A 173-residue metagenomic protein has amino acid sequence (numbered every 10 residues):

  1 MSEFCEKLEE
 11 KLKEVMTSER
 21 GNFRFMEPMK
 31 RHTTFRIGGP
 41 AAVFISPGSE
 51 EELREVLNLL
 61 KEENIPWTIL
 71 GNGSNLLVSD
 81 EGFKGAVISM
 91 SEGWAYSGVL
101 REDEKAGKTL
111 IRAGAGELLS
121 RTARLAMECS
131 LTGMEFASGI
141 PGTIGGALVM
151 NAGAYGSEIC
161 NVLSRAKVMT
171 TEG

Functional and structural regions predicted by a protein language model:
E3-I144: Anion-binding (especially nucleotide phosphate/pyrophosphate-binding) glycine-rich loop and adjoining beta-alpha core
T132-A137, I144-G173: FAD-binding subdomain of flavoenzyme oxidoreductases
